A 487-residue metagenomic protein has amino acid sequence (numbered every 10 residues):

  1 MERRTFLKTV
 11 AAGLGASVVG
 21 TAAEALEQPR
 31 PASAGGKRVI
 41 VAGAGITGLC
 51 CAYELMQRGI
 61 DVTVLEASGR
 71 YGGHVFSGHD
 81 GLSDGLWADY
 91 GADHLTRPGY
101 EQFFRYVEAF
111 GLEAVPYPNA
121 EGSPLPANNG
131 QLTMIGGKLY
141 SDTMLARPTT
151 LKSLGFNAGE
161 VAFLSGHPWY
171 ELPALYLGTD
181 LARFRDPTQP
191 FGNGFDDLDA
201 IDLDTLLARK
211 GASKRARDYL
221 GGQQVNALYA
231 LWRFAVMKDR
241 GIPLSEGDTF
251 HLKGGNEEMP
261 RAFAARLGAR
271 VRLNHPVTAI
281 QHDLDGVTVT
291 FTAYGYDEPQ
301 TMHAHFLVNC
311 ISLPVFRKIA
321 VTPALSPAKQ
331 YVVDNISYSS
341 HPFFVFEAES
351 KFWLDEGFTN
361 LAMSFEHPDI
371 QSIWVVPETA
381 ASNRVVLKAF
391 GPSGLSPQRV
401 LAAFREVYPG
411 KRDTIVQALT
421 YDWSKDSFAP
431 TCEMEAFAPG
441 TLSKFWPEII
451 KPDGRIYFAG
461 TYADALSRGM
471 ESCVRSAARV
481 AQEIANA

Functional and structural regions predicted by a protein language model:
T5-E27: N-terminal export signals
L26, R58, G286, T292 (+1 more regions): Conserved flavin/dinucleotide-binding core of flavoenzymes
R38-T63: N-terminal Rossmann-like FAD-binding beta1-loop-alpha1 element of flavoenzymes
Q57-G78: Glycine-rich FAD pyrophosphate-binding loop
D84-P118: Conserved FAD-binding subdomain of flavin-dependent enzymes
E108-F110, V115-V225: Mobile amphipathic helical/loop "lid" adjacent to a hydrophobic cofactor/ligand pocket
E171-A279, L284-G286, A293-G295, C310 (+2 more regions): Active-site/ligand-binding neighborhood in enzyme catalytic cores
L273-V386, F390-S396, V407: Mid-domain catalytic core of redox enzymes that form a hydrophobic substrate pocket/lid adjacent to a catalytic redox
